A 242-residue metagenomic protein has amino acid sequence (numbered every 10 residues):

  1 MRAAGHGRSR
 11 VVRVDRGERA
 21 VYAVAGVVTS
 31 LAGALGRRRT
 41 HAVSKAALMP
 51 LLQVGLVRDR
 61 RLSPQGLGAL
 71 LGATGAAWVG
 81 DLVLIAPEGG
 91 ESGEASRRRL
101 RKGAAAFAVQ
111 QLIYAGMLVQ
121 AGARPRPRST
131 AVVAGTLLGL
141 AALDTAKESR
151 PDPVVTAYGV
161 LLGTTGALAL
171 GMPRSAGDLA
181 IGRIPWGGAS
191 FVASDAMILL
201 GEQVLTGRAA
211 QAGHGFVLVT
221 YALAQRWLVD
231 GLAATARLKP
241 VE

Functional and structural regions predicted by a protein language model:
M1-E242: Short amphipathic, positively biased membrane-proximal segments that drive organelle/inner-membrane targeting
